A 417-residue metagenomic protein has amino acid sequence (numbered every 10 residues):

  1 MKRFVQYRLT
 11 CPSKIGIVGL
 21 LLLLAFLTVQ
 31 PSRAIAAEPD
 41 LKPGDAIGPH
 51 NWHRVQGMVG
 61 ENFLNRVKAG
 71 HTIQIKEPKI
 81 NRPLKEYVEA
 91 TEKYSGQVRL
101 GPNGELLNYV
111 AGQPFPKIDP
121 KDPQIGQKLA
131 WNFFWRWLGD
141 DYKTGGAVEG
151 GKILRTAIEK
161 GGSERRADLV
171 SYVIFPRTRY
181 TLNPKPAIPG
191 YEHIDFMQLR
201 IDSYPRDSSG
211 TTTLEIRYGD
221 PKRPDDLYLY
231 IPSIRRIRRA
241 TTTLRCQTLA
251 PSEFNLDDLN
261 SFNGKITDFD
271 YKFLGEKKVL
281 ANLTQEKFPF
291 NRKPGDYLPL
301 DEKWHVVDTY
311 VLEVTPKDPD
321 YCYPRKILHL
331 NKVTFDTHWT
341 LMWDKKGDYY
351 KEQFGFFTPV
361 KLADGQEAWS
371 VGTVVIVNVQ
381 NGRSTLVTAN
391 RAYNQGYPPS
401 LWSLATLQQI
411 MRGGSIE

Functional and structural regions predicted by a protein language model:
M1-K14: N-terminal secretory signal peptides that target proteins for export/translocation
G16-V29: Bacterial N-terminal signal peptides
A34-K117, I234, T248-E286, F290-P299 (+2 more regions): Non-transmembrane domains of secretory- and envelope-associated proteins
A37-P224: Solvent-exposed N-terminal domain segments of exported/luminal and surface proteins
V88, S95, G161, D168-Y191 (+4 more regions): Extended beta-strand-rich segments in extracellular/periplasmic secretory proteins, especially within noncatalytic
S209-T212, R223-P224, Y321-K326, H338 (+2 more regions): Short, surface-exposed coil-to-beta transition loops
I216-P221, P324-W339, A392-G396: A short, surface-exposed beta-strand/turn
